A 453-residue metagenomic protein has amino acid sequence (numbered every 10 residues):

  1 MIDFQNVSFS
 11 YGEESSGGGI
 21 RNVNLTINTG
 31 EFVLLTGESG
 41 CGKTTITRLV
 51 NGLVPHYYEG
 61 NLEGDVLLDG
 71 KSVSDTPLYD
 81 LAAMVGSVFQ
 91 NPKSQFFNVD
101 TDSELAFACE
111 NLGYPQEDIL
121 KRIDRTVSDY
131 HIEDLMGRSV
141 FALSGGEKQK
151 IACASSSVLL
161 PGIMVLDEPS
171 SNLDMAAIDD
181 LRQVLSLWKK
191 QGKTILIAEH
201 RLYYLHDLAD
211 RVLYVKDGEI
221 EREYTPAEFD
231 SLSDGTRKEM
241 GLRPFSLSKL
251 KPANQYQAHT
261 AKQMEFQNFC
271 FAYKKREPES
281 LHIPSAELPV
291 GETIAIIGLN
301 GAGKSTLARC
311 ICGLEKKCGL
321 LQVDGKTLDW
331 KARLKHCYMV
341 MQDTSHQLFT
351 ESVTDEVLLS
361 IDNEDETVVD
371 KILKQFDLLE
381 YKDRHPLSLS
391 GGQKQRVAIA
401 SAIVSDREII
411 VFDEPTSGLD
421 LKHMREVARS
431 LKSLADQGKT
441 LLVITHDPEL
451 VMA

Functional and structural regions predicted by a protein language model:
D65-D80, L320-R333: ABC ATPase NBD Q-loop/coupling interface
E117-L135, E366-Y381: Conserved ABC ATPase "signature" region
S139-L143, E147, H385-L389, Q393: Conserved ABC ATPase signature
C153-A154, I399: Hydrophobic anchor residue at the start of the ABC signature
M164-D167, I410-D413: Catalytic Walker B motif of ABC-type/P-loop ATPase nucleotide-binding domains
D174, D420: ABC-family nucleotide-binding domains
E199-H200, T445-H446: H-loop/switch region of ABC-family ATPase nucleotide-binding domains
